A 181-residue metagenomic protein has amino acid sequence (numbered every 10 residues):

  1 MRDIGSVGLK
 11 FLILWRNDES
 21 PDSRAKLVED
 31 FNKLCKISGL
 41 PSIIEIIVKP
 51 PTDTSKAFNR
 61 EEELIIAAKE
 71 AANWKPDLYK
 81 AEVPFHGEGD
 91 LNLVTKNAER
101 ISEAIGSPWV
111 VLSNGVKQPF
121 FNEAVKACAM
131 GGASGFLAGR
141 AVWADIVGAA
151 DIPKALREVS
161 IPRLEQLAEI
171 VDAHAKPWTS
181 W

Functional and structural regions predicted by a protein language model:
M1-F11, W15-P41, V48-S107, N122-S134: Alpha/beta enzyme core
V83-S180: Catalytic-face loop-and-helix region of soluble metabolic enzyme cores
